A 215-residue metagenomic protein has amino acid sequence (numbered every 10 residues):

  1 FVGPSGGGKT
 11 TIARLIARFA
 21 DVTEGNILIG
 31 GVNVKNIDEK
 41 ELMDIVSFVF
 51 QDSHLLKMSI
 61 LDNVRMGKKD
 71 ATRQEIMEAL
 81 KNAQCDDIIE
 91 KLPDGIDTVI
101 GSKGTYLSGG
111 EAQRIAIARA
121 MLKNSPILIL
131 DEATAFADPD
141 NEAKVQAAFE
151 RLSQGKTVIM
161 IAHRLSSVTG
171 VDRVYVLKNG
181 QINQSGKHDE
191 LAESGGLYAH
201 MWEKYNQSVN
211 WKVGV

Functional and structural regions predicted by a protein language model:
F1-V215: ABC-type nucleotide-binding domain
